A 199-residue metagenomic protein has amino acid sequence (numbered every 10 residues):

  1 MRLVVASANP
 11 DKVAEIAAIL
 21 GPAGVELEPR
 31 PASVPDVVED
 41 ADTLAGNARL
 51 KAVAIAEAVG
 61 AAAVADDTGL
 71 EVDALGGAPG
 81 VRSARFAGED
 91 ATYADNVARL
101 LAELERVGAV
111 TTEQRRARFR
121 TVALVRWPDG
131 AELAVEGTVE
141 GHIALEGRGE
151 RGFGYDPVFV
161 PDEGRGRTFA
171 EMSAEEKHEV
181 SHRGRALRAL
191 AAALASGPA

Functional and structural regions predicted by a protein language model:
M1-V4, D11-A199: Anionic-ligand binding patches
